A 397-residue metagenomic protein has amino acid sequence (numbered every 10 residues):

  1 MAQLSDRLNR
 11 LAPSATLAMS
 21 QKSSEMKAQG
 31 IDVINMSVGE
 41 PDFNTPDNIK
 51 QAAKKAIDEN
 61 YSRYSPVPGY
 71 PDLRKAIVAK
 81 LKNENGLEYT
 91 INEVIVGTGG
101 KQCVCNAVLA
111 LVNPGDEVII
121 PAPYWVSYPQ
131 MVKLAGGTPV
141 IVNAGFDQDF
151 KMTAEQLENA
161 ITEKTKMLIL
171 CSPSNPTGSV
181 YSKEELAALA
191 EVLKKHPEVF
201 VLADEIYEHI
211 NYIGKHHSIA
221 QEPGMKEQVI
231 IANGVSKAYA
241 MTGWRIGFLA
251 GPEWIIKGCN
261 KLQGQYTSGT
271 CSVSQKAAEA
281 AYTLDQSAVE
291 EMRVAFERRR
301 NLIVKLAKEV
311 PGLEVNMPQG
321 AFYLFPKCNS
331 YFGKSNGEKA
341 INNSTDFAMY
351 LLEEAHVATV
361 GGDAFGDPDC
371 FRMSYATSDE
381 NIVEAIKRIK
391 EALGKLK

Functional and structural regions predicted by a protein language model:
A2-L4, L8, A12-S14, M19 (+4 more regions): PLP-dependent class I/II
S24, V78, K82, V108-L109: Generic structural signal for well-ordered alpha-helical scaffold segments
S37-E40, K55-L73: A glycine-/small-polar-enriched, mobile loop at the entrance of the PLP active site in fold-type I
Y64-G97: Conserved N-terminal alpha-helix of the aminotransferase class I/II PLP-enzyme fold
